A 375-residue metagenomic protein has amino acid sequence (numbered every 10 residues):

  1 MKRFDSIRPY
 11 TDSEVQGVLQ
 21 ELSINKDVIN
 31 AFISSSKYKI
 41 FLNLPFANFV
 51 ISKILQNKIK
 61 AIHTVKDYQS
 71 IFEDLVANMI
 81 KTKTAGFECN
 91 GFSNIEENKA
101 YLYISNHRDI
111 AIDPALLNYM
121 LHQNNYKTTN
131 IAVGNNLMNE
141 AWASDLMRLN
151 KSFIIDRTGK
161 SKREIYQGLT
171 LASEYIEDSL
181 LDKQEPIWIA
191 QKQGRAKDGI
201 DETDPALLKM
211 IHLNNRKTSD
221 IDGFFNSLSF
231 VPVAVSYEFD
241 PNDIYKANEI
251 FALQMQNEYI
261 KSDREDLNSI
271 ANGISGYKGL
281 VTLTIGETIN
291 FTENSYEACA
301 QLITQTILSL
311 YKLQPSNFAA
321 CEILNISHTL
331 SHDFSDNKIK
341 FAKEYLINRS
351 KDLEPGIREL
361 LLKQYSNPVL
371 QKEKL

Functional and structural regions predicted by a protein language model:
M1-Y101, H107-K127, N135-A141, T170-I187 (+2 more regions): Membrane-interfacial terminal anchoring regions of lipid-handling membrane enzymes
N130, G134-A141, D145-T158, K162 (+1 more regions): Conserved nucleotide-cofactor-binding alpha/beta core module
Q191: Active-site-proximal binding-pocket segments
